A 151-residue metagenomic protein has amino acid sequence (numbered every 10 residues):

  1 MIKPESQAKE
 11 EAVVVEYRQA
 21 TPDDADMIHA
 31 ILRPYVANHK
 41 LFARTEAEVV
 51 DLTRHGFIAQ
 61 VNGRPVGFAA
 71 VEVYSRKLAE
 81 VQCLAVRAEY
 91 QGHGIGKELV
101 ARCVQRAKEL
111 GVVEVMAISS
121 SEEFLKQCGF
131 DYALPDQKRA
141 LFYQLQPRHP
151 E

Functional and structural regions predicted by a protein language model:
I2-F42, Q60, P150-E151: Short amphipathic alpha-helix that is part of the acyltransferase structural core
A20, L84-V86: Hydrophobic adenine-recognition pocket in adenosine-nucleotide-binding enzymes
M27-H29, R33, A70-V73, Q137-A140: Ligand-binding pocket scaffold of soluble enzyme catalytic domains
R44-H55, Q60-V61, G67-L78, Q82-L84: A conserved beta-strand-loop-helix scaffold within acyl/acetyltransferase catalytic domains
V86, G92-Q105: Conserved acetyl-CoA-binding loop-helix of GNAT-fold acetyltransferases
E109, V113, S119-R139: Conserved active-site alpha-helix within GNAT-family acetyltransferase domains
Y143: C-terminal binding/interaction regions
